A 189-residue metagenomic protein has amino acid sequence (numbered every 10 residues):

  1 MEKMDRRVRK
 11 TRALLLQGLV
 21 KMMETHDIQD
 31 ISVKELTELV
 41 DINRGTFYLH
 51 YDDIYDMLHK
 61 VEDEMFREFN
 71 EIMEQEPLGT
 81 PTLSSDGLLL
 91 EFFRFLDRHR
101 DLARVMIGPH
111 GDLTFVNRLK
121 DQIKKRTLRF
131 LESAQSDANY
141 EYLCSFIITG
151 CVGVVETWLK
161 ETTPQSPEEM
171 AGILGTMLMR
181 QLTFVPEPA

Functional and structural regions predicted by a protein language model:
M1-H26: Basic, helix-initiating cap at the start of DNA-binding domains
G18, H50, K60: Residues in the recognition helix of alpha-helical DNA-binding motifs
M22-D56: Helix-turn-helix
S32-V33, V61-N70: Short, basic, alpha-helical segments at the C-terminal edge of helix-turn-helix-like DNA-binding modules
E74-D101: Hydrophobic alpha-helical connector segments
G87, H110-S145, T149, T183: Amphipathic alpha-helical packing segments from all-alpha helical-bundle domains
F93-K120: Amphipathic alpha-helical segments used for helix-helix packing
T149, T157-A189: C-terminal peripheral helix-coil segments that are non-catalytic and often amphipathic
